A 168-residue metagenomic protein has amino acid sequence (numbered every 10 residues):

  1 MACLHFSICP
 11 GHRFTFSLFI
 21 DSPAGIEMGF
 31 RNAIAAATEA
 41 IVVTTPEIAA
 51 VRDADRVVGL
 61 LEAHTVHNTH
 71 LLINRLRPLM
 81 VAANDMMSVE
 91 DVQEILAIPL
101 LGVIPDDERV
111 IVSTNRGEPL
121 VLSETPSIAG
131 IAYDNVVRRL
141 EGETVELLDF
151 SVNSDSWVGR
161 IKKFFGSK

Functional and structural regions predicted by a protein language model:
A2, P10-R13, S17-G102, D106 (+1 more regions): Conserved catalytic-core segment of NTP-binding enzymes
A63-K168: C-terminal lobe/tail of nucleotide-utilizing enzymes
